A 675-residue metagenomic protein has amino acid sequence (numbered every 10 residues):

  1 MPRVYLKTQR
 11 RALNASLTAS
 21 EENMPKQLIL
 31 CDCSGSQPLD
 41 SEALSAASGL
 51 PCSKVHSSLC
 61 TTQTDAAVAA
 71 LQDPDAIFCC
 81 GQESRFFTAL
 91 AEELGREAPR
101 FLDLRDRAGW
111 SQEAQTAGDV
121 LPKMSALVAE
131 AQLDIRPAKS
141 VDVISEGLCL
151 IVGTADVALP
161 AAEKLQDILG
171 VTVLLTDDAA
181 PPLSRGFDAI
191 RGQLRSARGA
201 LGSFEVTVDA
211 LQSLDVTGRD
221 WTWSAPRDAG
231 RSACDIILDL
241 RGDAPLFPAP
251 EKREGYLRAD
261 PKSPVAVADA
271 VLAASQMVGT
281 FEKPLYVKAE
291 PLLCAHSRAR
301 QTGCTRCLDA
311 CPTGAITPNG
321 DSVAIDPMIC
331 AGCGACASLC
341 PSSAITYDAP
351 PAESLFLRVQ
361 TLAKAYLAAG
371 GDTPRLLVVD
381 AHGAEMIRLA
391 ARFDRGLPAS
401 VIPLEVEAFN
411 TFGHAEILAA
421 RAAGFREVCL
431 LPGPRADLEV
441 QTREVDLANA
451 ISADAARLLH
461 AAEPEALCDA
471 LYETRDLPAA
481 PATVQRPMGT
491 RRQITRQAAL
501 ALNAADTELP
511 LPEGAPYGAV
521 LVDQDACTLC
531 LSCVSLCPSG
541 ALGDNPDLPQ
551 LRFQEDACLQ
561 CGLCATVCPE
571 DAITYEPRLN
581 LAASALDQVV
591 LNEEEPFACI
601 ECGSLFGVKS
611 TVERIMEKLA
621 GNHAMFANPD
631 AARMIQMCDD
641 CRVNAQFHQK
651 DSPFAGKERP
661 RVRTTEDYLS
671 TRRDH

Functional and structural regions predicted by a protein language model:
R3-L6, E21-G170, L174-A310, G314 (+8 more regions): Ferredoxin-type iron-sulfur electron-transfer modules and their immediate structural context
Y5-L6, A270, L292, A335-L431 (+1 more regions): Flanking helices and flexible, charged tails adjoining ferredoxin-like Fe-S electron-transfer domains in multi-subunit
C311, L339-C340, L536-C537, V567-C568: Cysteine-centered loop/knuckle micro-motif
T313-G314, P318-P327, A331-C333: Beta-propeller domains
F425-R426, L438-V445: C-terminal, charged low-complexity interaction regions
E444-A453: Acidic, Ser/Thr-rich peripheral helices and adjacent loops at domain boundaries
N545-R552: A cross-kingdom feature marking solvent-exposed beta-strand/loop segments within repeated, beta-rich binding/scaffold
